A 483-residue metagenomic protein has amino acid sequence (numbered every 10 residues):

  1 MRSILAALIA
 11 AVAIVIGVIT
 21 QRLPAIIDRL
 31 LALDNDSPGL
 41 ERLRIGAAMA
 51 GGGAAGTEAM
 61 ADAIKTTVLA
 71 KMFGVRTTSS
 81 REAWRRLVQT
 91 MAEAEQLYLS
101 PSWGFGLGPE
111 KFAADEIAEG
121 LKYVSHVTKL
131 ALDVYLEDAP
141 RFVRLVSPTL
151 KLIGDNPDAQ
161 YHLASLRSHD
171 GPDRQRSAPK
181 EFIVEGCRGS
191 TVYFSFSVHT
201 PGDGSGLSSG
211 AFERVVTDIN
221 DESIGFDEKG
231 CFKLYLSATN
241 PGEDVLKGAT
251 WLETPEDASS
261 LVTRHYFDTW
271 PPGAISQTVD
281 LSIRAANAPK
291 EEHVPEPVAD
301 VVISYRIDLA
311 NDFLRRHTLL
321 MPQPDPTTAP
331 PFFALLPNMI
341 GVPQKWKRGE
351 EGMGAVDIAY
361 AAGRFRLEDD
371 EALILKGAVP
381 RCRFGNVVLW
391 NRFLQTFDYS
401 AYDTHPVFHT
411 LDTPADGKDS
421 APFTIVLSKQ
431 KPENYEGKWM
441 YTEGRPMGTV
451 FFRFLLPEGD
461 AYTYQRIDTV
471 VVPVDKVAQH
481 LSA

Functional and structural regions predicted by a protein language model:
R2-N35: Terminal signal-anchor or tail-anchor transmembrane helices that tether membrane-associated enzymes to cellular
R22-A483: A compositional/structural signature for long, glycine/proline-rich flexible linkers and loops on extracytoplasmic
